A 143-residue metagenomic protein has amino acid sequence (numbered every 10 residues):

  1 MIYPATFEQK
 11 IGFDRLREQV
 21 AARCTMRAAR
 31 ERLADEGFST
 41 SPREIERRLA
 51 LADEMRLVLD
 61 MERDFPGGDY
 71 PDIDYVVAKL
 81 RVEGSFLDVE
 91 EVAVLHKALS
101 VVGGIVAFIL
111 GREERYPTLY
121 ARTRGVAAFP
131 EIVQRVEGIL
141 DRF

Functional and structural regions predicted by a protein language model:
M1-F143: Conserved amphipathic alpha-helical "coupling/scaffold" segments that transmit conformational changes between domains
